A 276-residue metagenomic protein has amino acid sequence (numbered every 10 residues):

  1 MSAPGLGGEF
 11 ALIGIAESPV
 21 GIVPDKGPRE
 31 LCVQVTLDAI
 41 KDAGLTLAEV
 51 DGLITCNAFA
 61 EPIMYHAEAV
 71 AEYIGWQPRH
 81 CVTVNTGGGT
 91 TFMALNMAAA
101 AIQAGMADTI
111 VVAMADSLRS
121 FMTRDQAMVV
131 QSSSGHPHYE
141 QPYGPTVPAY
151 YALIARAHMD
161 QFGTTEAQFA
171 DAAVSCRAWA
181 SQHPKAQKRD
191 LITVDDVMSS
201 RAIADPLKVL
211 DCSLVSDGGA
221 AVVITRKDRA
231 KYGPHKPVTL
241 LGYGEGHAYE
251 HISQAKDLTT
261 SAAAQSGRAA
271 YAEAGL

Functional and structural regions predicted by a protein language model:
M1-G89, M97, I154, H158-T165 (+3 more regions): Conserved active-site "lid/cap" helical segment
M1-R29, D38, P137, D171 (+1 more regions): Condensing-enzyme catalytic core mediating Claisen C-C bond formation in acyl metabolism
P4-L6, N57-A113, S117-Y150, K188-L214 (+2 more regions): Conserved catalytic cysteine-centered active-site region of acyl-thioester-dependent Claisen-condensing enzymes
P24-K26, N96, F121-Q126, S181-K185 (+1 more regions): Short acidic, glycine/serine/threonine-rich loops at helix termini
L47-C56, H80-T86, I110-A115, A167-V174 (+1 more regions): Beta-strand segments within the central parallel beta-sheet cores of soluble alpha/beta enzyme folds
A48, I63, G105, K231-G233: A cross-taxa feature marking solvent-exposed loop/turn segments within ectodomains of secreted and single-pass membrane
T86-D116, A149-Q182, V222-D228: Active-site-proximal alpha-helical scaffold in enzymes
G144-A149, R156-D211, A220, H235: Functionally critical mobile loop/hinge segments
